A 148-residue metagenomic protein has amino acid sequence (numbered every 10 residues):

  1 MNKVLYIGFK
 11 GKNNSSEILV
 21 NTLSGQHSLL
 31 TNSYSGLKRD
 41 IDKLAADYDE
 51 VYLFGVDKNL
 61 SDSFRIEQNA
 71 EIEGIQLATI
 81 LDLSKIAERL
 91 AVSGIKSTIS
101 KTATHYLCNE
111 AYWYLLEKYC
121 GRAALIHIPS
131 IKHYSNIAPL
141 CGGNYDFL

Functional and structural regions predicted by a protein language model:
M1-L107, W113-A123, P129, P139-L148: N-terminal catalytic or cofactor-binding beta/alpha core of small enzyme domains
K132-N136: Short active-site-adjacent structural elements
